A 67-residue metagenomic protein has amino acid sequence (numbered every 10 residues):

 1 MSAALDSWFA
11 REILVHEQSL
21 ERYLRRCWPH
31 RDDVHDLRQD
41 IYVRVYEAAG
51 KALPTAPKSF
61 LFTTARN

Functional and structural regions predicted by a protein language model:
M1-R22, R26, D32, K51-A52: A short, charge-rich alpha-helical start-of-domain segment used by transcription regulators
D36-V43, E47, T55-N67: Structural recognition of an alpha-helix C-terminal capping motif at a helix-to-coil junction
